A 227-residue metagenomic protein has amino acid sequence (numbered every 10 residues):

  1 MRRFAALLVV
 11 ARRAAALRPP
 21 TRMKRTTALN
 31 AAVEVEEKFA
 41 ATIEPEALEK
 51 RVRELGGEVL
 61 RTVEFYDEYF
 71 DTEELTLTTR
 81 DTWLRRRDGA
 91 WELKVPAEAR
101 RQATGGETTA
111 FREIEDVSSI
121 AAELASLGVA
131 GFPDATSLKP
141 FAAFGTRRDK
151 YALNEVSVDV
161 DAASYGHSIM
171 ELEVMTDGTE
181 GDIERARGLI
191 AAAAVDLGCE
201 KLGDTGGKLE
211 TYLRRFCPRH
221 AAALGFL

Functional and structural regions predicted by a protein language model:
M1-L17: N-terminal chloroplast transit peptides
T21-E34: N-terminal organelle-targeting presequences
E37-F39, L172: A structural signal for short, well-ordered beta-strand segments
A40-E49, R53-T62, T76-L153, A192-C199: Charged surface patches that recognize polyanionic ligands
T62, T179-L227: Acidic/polar low-complexity flexible segments
T62-T72: A cross-kingdom feature marking solvent-exposed beta-strand/loop segments within repeated, beta-rich binding/scaffold
L138-V174, G181-D182: Charged, well-structured binding/catalytic surfaces in domain cores that contact anionic ligands
